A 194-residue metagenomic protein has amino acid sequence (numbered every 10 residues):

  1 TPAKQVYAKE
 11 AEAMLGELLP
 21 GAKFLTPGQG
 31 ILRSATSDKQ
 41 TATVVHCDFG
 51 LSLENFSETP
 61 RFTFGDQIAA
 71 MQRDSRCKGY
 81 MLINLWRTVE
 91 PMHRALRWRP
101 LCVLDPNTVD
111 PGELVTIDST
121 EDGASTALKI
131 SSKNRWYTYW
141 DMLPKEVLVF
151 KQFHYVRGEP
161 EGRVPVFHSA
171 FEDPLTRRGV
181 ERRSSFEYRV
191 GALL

Functional and structural regions predicted by a protein language model:
T1-L128, K133-W140: Non-heme Fe(II) oxygenase catalytic core, chiefly the N-lobe of the double-stranded beta-helix
A124-L194: Catalytic core of Fe(II)/2-oxoglutarate
